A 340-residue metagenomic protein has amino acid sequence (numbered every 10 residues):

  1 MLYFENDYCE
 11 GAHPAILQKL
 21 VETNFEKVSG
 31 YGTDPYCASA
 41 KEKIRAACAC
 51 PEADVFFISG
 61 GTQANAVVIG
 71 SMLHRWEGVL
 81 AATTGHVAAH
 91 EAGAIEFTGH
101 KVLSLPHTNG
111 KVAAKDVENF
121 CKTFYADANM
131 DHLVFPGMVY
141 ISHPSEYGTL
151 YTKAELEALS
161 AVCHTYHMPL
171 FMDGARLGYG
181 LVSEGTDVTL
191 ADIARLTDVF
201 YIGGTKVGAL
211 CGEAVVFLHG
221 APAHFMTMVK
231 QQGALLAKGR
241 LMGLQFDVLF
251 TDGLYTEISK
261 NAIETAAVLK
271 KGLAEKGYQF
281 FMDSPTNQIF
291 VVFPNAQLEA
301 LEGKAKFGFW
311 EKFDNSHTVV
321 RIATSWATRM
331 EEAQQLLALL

Functional and structural regions predicted by a protein language model:
H13-G61, T83-A88, A94: Conserved N-terminal alpha-helix of the aminotransferase class I/II PLP-enzyme fold
S71-A89, E118: Conserved PLP-anchoring active-site segment centered on the Schiff-base-forming lysine
H74-W76, A267, G272-L340: Conserved C-terminal alpha-helix-loop-beta "cap" of PLP-dependent enzymes that closes/shapes the active-site mouth
G99-P144, Y151-A158: PLP-dependent aminotransferase-class I/II
V102-L103, L170-M172, F280, F307: Hydrophobic beta-strand scaffold residues
T108, F135, S142, L150 (+2 more regions): Active-site C-terminal subdomain of aminotransferase-like
Y151-S183: Catalytic PLP-binding core of fold-type I/II PLP enzymes
